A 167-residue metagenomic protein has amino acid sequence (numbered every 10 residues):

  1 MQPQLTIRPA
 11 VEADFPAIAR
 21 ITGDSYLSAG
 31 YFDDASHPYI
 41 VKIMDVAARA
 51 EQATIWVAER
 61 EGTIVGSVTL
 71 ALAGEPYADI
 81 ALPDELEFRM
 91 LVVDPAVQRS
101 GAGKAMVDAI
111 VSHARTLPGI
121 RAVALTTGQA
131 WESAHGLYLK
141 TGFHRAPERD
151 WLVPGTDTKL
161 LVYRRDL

Functional and structural regions predicted by a protein language model:
T6-R20: A short beta-loop-alpha structural element at the N-terminal edge of CoA-dependent acyl/N-acetyltransferase catalytic
A19-A48: Conserved GNAT-fold acetyl-CoA-binding loop/helix
D24, W56, D84-L86, G119-A124 (+2 more regions): C-terminal "cap" of GNAT-fold acetyltransferases
V46-V57, E87: A short helix-loop-beta-strand connector motif used in the catalytic cores of GNAT acetyltransferases and, in some
V57, T63-G74, E87, V92: Conserved beta-strand in the GNAT
D79-P95, T126: Conserved acetyl-CoA binding element of GNAT-fold acetyltransferases
F88-V92, R99-V107: Glycine-rich acyl-CoA binding loop
A105-A122: Conserved acyl-CoA
